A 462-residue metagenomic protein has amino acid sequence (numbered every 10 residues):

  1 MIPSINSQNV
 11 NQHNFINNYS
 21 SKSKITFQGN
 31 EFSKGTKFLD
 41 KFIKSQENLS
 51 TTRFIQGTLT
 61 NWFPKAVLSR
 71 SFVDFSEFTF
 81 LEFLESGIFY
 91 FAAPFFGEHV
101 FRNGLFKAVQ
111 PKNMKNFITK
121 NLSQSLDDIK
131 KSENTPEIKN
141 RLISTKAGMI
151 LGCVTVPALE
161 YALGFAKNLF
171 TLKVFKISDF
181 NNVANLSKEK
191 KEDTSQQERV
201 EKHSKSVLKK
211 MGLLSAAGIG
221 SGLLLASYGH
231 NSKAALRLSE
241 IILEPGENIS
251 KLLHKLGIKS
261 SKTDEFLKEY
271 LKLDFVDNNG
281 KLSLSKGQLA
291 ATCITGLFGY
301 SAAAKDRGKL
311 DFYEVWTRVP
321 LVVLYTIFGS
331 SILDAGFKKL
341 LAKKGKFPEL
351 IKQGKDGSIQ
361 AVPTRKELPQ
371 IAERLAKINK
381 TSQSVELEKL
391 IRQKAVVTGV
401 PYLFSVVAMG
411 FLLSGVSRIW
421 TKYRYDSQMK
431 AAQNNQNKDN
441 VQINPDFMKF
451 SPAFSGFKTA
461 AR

Functional and structural regions predicted by a protein language model:
M1-R462: Glycine-rich, hydrophobic membrane-spanning regions of integral membrane proteins that mediate transport
